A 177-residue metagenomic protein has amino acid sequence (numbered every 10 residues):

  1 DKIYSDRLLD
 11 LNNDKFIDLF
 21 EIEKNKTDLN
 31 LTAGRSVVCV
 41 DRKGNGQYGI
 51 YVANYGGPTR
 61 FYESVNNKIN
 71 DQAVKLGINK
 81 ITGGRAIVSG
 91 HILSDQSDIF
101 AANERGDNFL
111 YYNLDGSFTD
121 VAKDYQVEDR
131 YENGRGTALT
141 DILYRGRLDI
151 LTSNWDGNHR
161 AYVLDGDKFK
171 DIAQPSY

Functional and structural regions predicted by a protein language model:
D1-Y177: Acidic, glycine/proline-rich Ca2+-coordinating loop motifs
